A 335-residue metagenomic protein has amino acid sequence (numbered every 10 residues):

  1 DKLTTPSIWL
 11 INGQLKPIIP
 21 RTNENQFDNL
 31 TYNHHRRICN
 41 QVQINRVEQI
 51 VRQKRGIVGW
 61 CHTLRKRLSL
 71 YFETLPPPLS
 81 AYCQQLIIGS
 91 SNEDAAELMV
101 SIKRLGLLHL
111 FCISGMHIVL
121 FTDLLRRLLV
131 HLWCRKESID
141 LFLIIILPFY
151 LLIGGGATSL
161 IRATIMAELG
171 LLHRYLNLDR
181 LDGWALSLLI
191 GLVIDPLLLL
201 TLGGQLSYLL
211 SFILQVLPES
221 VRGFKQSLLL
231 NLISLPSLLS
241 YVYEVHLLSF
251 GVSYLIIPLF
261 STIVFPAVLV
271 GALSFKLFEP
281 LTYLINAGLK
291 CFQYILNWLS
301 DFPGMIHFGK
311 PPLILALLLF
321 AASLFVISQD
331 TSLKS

Functional and structural regions predicted by a protein language model:
D1-H109: Membrane-interface helix/helix-cap signal primarily in integral membrane proteins
S7-W9, L15-K16, D301-S335: Glycine- and aromatic-enriched alpha-helical transmembrane segments of multi-pass membrane proteins
V42, L98-G251, L315-S335: Hydrophobic alpha-helical transmembrane segments in multi-pass membrane proteins
K54-T63, A81-N92, L152-T158, N177-L181 (+1 more regions): Hydrophobic alpha-helical transmembrane segments
G56, W60, S90, G156 (+5 more regions): Catalytic cores of large soluble enzymes that bind and process phosphate-bearing ligands
Q85-G89, I144, A287: Short acidic/histidine-centered micro-motifs embedded in hydrophobic/aromatic stretches that mark compact functional
L214-L315: Alpha-helical transmembrane segments of multi-pass integral membrane proteins
